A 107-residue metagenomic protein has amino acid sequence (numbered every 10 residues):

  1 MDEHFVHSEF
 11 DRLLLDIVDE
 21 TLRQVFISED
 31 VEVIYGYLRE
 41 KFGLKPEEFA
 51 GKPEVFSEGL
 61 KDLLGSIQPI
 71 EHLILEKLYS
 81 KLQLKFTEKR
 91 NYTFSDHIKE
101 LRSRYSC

Functional and structural regions predicted by a protein language model:
M1-C107: Long, compositionally biased intrinsically disordered regulatory segments in eukaryotic proteins
